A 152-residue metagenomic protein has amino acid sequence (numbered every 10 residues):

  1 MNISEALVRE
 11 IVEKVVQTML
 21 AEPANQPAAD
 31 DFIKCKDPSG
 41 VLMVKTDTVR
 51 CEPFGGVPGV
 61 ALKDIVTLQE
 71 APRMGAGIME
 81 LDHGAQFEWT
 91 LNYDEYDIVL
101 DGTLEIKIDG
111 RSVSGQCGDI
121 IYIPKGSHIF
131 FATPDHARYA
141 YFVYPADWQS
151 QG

Functional and structural regions predicted by a protein language model:
M1-L7, A21-E22: Intrinsically disordered, low-complexity regulatory segments in eukaryotic proteins
V12-G75: A short, N-terminal "cap"/entry segment at the start of jelly-roll beta-barrel domains of the cupin/DSBH fold
G59-L91, K125, D147: Conserved short histidine dyad/triad with adjacent acidic residue
I78, L91, I108-G110, T133 (+1 more regions): Residue-level recognition of conserved beta-strand positions in structured domain cores
L81, T90-I106: Short, conserved beta-strand element in jelly-roll/cupin
D109-G126: Short acidic-glycine-tyrosine-enriched beta hairpin
S112, D147-G152: Alpha-helical scaffolds that organize eukaryotic protein assemblies
K125-Q149: Ligand-binding loop in jelly-roll beta-barrel domains
